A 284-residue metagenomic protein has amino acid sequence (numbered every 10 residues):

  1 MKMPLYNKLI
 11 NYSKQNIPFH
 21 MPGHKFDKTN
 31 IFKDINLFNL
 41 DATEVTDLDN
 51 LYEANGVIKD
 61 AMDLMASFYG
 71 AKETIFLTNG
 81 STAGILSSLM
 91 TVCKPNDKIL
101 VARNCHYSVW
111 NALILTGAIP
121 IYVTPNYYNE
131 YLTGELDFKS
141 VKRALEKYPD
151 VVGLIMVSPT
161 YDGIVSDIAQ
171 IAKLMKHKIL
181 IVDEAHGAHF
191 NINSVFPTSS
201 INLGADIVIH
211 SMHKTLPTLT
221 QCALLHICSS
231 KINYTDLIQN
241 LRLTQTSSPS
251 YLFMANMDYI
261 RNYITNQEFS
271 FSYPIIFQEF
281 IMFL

Functional and structural regions predicted by a protein language model:
M1-G56: N-terminal "arm"/small-domain region of PLP-dependent enzymes with the aminotransferase-like
F38-G80, N104-C105, Q278-E279: Conserved N-terminal alpha-helix of the aminotransferase class I/II PLP-enzyme fold
E73-N96, A112: Conserved beta-loop-alpha segment that forms the PLP phosphate-binding cup at the N-terminus of a helix
D97-M156: PLP-dependent aminotransferase-like
L132-N191: Active-site phosphate-binding strand-loop segment of PLP-dependent enzymes
S199-I238, Q245-N256: Active-site PLP attachment segment
D236-L284: Structural motif of enzymes handling amino- and sulfur-group chemistry
